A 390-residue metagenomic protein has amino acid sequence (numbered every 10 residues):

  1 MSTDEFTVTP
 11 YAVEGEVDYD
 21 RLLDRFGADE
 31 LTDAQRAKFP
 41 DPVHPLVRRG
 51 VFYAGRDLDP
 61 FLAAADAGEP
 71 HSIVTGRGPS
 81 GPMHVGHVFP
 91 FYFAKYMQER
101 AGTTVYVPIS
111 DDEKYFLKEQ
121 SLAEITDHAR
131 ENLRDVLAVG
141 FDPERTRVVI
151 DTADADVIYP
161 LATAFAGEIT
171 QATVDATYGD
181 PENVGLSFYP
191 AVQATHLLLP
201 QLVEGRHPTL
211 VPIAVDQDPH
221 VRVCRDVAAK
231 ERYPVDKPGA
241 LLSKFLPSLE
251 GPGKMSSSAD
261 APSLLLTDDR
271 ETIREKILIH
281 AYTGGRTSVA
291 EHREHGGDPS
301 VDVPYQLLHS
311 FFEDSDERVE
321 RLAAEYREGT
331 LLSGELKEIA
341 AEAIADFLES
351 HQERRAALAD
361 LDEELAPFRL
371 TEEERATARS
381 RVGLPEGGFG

Functional and structural regions predicted by a protein language model:
M1-I73, P79-L199, E353, E374-T377 (+1 more regions): N-terminal Rossmann-like or analogous alpha/beta NTP/dinucleotide-binding catalytic cores that position adenine
M1-R77, T146, T209, R225-L278 (+3 more regions): Non-catalytic terminal extensions that flank enzyme cores
H84, V136, D216, P252 (+1 more regions): Divalent metal-coordination and catalytic microenvironments
P90, N132, H220, A340-A343: Alpha-helical packing segments of well-folded alpha/beta enzyme cores
I125, H220, L336: Hydrophobic (often cysteine-bearing) scaffold residues that line and stabilize catalytic clefts of nucleotide/cofactor
R145-S263, D302: Positively charged, phosphate-engaging catalytic surfaces used for nucleic-acid and nucleotide handling
G296-V301: Small-residue-rich helix-loop
